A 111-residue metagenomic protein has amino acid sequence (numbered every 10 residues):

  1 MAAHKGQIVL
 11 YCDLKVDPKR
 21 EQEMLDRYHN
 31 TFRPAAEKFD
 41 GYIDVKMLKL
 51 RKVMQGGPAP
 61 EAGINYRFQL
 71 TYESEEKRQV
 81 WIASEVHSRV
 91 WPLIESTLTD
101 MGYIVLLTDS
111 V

Functional and structural regions predicted by a protein language model:
M1-I8, P60-G63: Short, flexible turn/loop "capping" segments at secondary-structure junctions
A3, L14-R20: Extracellular/lumenal mature domains of secreted and surface-exposed proteins
G6-L14, R67: Active-site-flanking beta-strand signature of metal-NTP-handling nucleotidyl enzymes and homologous cyclase-like
K19-L25, E76-W81: Short, conserved charged micro-motifs
D26-N30: A non-catalytic, amphipathic alpha-helix used as a structural packing/dimerization or gating element in enzyme scaffolds
T31, A35-I43, A59-D109: An amphipathic, aromatic/His-enriched active-site/gating alpha helix that lines ligand/cofactor pockets
K49-P58, S110-V111: Short beta-strand/turn "edge" motifs
